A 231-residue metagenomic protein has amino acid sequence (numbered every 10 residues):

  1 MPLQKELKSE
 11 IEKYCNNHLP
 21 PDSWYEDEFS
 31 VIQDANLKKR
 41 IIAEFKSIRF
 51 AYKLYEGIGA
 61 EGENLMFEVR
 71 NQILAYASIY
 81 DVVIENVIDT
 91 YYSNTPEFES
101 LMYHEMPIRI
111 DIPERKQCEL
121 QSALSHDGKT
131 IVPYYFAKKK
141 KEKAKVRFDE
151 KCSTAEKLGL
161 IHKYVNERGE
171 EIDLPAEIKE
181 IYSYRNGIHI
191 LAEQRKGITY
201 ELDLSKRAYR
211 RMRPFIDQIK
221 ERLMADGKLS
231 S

Functional and structural regions predicted by a protein language model:
M1-R70: Charged alpha-helical initiation segments
P2-S9, I32, N36-K39, A43-K46 (+6 more regions): Alpha-helix boundary/N-cap detector
E6, E10, Y14, R40 (+5 more regions): Charge-rich, solvent-exposed alpha-helical interaction surfaces
K39-I42, K46-R49, L74, S78 (+3 more regions): Generic structural signal for well-ordered, non-transmembrane alpha-helical segments in soluble/cytosolic regions
Y52-G62, T90, I188, A192-R195: Secondary-structure edge/capping motif, primarily at the C-terminal ends of alpha-helices and the immediately following
M66-Y92: Short, hydrophobic, well-ordered secondary-structure elements
I84-G169, L191: Short non-catalytic regulatory patches outside canonical folded cores
E156-S231: Charge-enriched, short contiguous segments at helix-coil
